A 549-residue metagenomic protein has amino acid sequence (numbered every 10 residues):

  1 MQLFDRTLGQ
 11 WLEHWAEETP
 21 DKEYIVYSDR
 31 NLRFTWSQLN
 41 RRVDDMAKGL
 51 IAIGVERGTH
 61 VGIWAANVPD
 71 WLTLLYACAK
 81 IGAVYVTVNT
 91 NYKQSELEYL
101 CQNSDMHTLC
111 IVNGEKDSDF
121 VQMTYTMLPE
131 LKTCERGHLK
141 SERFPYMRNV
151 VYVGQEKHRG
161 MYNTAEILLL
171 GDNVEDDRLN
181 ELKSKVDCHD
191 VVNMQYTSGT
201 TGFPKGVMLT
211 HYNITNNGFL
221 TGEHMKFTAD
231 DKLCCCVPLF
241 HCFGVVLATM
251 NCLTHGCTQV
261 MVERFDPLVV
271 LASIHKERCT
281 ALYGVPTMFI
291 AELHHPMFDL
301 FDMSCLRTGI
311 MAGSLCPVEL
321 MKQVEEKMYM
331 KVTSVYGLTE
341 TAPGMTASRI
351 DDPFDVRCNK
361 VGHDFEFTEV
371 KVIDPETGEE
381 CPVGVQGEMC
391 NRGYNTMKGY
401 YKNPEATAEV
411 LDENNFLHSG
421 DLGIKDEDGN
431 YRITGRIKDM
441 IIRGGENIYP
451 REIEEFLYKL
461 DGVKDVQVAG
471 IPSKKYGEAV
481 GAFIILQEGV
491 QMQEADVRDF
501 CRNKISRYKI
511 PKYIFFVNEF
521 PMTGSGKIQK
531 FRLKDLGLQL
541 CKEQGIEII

Functional and structural regions predicted by a protein language model:
W11-T35, K157-H158: AMP-dependent adenylate-forming
P20-E23, R143-M147, V151-H158, Y162-Y196 (+2 more regions): Conserved pre-ATP/AMP-binding loop-to-beta segment of ANL
Y24-Y76, K93-E98, N163-D172, K185-V186 (+1 more regions): Conserved AMP-binding/adenylate-forming core of the ANL superfamily
R33-S37, K183-K185, V192-N216: Conserved AMP-binding A3 loop
I81-L169, E488-V490: Structural core segment of the AMP-binding/adenylate-forming
Y92-Q102, L109-I111, L282, G393 (+7 more regions): AMP-binding/adenylate-forming catalytic core of the ANL superfamily
L168-L169, K276-G284, L293-V356, E369: Gly/Ser/Thr-rich phosphate-binding loop
T215-K232, F240-A281, F289-A291, H295-M297: Conserved AMP-binding/adenylation subdomain of ANL enzymes
